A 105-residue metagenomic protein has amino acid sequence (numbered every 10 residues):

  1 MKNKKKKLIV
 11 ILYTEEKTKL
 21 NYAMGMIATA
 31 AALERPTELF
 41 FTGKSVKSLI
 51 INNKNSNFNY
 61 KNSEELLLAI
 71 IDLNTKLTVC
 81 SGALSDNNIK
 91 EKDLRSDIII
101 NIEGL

Functional and structural regions predicted by a protein language model:
L8-N21, L49-N53: Short, glycine-rich nucleotide/cofactor-binding loops
K19-L39: Histidine-anchored nucleotide/phosphate-binding helix
I27, E64-L68, L105: Short amphipathic alpha-helical segments and helix-helix/interface helices
T37-G43, L77-S81: Short internal beta-strands
K44-S48: Short active-site-proximal "capping" loops at secondary-structure junctions
N52-N57, L94: Short glycine-enriched, charge-decorated loop/helix-capping segments at active-site entrances that position
N55-D86: A glycine-rich helix N-cap at a beta->alpha junction
L84-L105: N-terminal glycine-rich phosphate/adenylate-binding segment common to multiple enzyme folds
